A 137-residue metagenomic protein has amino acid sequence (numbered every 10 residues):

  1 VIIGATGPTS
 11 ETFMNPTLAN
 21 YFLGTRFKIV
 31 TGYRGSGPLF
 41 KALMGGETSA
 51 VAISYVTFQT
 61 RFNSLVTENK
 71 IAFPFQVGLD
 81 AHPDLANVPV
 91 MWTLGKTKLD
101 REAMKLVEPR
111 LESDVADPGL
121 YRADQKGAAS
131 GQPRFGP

Functional and structural regions predicted by a protein language model:
V1-A50: Bilobed "Venus flytrap"/periplasmic-binding protein-like clamshell domains and structurally analogous long
T12, G35-S36, F58, D100-M104: Amphipathic coiled-coil/heptad-repeat helices and related helical stalk/stem segments that mediate oligomerization
P16-T17, V56-Q59, W92: Short, well-ordered amphipathic alpha-helices
I29, Y55-V56, S64, N87: A generic "cationic amphipathic patch" detector
G32-S36, Y55-F58, V77-A81: Glycine-rich beta-alpha junction loops
G35, L39, F58, F62-N63 (+1 more regions): A sequence-level detector of short, solvent-exposed, charge-rich linear segments
T48-Y55, F73-F75: Paired acidic/hydrophobic, glycine-rich loop segments that form the ligand-binding mouth/hinge of periplasmic-binding
R61-G136: C-terminal lobe and pocket-closing loops of periplasmic/extracytoplasmic Venus-flytrap solute-binding proteins
